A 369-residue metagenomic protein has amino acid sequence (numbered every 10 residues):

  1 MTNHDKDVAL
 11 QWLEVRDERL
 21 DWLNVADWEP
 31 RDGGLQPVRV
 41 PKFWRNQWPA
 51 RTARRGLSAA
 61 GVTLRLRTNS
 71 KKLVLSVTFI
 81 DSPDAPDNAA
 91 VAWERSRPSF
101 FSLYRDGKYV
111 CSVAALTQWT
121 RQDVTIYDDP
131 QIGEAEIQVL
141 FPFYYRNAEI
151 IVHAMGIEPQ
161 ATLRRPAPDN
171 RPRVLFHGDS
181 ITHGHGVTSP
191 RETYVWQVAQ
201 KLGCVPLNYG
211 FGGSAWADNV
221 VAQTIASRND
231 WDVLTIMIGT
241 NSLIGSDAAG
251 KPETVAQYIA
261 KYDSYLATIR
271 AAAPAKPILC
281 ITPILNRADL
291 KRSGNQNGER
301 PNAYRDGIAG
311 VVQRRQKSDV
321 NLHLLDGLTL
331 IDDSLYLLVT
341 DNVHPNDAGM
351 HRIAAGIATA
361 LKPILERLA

Functional and structural regions predicted by a protein language model:
M1-V174, I364-A369: N-terminal secretory targeting modules
N88-A92, H183-E192, G298-N302: Glycine- and acidic-residue-enriched helix-capping/strand-helix junction motifs
Q138-A215, N219-S227: Serine-esterase "nucleophile elbow" of acetyl-processing enzymes
P190, V198, A217-D263, T268 (+1 more regions): Oxyanion-hole/transition-state-stabilizing segment in secreted/luminal serine hydrolases and related acyltransferases
G212, A248-Y258, S293-P301, D341-H344: The substrate-binding groove and active-site-proximal loops of carbohydrate-active enzymes, especially glycoside
A273-I278: A short helix->loop->beta-strand "cap" motif at the edges of active sites that frequently abuts
N286-D326, R352, I364: Substrate-gating cap/lid alpha-helix
T340-A369: Histidine-centered active-site loop/cap adjacent to the catalytic His in serine esterases/O-acetyl transfer systems
